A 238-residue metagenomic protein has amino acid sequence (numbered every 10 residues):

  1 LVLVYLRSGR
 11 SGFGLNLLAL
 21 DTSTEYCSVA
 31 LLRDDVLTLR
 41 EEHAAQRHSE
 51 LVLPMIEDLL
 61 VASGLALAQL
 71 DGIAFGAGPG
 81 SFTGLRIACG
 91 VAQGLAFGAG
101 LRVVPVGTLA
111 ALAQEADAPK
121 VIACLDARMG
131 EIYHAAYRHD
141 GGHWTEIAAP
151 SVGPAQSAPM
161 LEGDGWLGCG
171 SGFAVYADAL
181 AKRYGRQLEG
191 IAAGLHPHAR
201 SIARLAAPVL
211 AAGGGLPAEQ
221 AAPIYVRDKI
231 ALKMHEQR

Functional and structural regions predicted by a protein language model:
V2-V4: Acidic, Ala/Val/Gly-enriched low-complexity intrinsically disordered segments
L6, R10-G14, R47, R102-P197 (+2 more regions): Surface "functional belts" at beta-alpha junctions
G12-A77, H196: N-terminal beta-alpha supersecondary unit
L59-S63, G98, I202-L210: Stable alpha-helical structural segments in soluble proteins, enriched in small hydrophobic residues
V61-A68, A96-V106: Phosphate-handling active-site elements
A74-V103: DPxDG-like acidic metal-binding loop motif
G190-R238: Acyltransferase
